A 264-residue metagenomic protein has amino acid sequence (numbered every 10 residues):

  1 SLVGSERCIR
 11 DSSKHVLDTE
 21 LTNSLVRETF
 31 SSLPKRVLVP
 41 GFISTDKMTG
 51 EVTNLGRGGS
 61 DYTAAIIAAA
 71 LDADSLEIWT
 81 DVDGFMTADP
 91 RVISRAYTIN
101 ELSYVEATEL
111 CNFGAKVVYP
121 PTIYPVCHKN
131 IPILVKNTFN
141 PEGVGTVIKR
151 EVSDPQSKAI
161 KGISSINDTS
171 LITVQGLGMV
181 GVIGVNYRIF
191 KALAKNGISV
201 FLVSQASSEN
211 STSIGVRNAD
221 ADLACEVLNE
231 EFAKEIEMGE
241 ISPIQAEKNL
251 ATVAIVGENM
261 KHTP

Functional and structural regions predicted by a protein language model:
L2-I9: Short, small-residue-biased leader/transition segments that mark boundaries at the very start of proteins
S5, D81-V82, F139, A206: Residue-level "edge-of-site" marker
R10-P125, K129-L134, N140-S165: Active-site phosphate/oxyanion-binding loops
V144-P264: A conserved regulatory-domain signal marking ACT and ACT-like small-molecule sensing domains and adjacent regulatory
